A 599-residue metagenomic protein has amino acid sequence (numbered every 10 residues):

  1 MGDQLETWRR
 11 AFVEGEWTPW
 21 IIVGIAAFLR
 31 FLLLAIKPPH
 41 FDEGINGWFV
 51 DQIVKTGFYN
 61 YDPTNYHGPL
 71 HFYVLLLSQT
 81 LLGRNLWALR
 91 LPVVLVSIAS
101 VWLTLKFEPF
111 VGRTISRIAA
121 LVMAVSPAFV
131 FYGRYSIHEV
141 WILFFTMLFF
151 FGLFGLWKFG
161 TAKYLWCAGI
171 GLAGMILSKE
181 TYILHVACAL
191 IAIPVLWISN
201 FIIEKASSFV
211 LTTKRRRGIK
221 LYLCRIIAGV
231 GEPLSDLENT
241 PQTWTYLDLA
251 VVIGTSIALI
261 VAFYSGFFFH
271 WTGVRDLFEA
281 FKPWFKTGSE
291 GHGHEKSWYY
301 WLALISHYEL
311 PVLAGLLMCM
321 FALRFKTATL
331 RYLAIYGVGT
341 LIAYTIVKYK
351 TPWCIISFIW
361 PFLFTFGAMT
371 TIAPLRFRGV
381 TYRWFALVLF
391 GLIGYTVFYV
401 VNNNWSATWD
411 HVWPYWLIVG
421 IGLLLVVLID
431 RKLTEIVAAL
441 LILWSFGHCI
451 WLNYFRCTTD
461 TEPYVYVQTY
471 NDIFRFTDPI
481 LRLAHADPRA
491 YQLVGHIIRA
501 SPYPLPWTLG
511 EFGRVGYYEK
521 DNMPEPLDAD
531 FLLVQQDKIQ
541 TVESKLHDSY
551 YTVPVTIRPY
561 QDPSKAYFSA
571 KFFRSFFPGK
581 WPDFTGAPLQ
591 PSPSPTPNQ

Functional and structural regions predicted by a protein language model:
G2-T381, Y395, Y399-S406, L452: Membrane-integral, polyisoprenol-dependent glycosyltransferases of the GT-C/oligosaccharyltransferase superfamily
F129, T340-L341, D521-M523, D537-T541: Solvent-exposed loop/turn segments at secondary-structure junctions within structured extracellular/periplasmic domains
F151, L310, I418-V426, L483-A486: ATP-dependent carboxylate/acyl-activation modules
A250-G254, A484-A490, N522-D528: Flexible, charged surface loops at secondary-structure boundaries
W284-G288, V401-W413, K432-G513, D562-P595: Membrane-proximal, lumen/periplasm-facing interface regions of secretory-pathway glyco- and lipid-modifying enzymes
T370-N403, P414-L452: Signature aromatic-anchored transmembrane alpha helix within multi-pass, membrane-resident enzymes that catalyze glycan
F512-P526: A short, well-structured beta->alpha microelement
P526-Q599: Aromatic/acidic, Gly/Pro-rich catalytic loop(s) in extracytoplasmic/lumenal soluble domains of multi-pass membrane
